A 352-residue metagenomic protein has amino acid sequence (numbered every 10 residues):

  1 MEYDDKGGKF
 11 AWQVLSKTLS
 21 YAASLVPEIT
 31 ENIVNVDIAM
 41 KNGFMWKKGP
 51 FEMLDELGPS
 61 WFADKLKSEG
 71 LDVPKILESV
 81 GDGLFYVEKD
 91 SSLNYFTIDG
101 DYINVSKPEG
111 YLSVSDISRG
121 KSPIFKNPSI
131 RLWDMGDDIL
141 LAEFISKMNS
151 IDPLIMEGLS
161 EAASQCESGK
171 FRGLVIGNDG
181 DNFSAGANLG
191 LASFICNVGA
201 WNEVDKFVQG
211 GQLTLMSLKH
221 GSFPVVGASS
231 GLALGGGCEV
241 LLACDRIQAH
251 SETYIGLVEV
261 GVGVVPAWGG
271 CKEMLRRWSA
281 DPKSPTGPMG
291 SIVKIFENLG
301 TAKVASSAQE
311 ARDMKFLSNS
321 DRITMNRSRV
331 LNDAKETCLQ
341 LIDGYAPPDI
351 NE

Functional and structural regions predicted by a protein language model:
M1-D181, G190-F223, S230-A233, G237 (+3 more regions): N-terminal glycine-rich phosphate-binding loop for ADP-containing cofactors
